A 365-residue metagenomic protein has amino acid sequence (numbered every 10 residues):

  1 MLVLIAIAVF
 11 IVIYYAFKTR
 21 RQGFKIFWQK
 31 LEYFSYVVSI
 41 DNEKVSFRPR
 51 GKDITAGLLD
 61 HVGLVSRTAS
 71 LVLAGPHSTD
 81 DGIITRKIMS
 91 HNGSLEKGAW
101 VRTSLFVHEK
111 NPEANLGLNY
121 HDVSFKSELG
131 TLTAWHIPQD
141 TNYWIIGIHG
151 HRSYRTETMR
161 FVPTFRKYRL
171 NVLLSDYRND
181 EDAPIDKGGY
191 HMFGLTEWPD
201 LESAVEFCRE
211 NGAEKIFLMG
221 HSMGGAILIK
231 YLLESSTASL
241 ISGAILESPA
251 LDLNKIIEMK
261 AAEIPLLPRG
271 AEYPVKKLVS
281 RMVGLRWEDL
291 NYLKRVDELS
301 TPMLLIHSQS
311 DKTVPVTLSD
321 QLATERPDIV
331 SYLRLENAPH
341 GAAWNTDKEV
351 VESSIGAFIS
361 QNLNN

Functional and structural regions predicted by a protein language model:
M1-N115: N-terminal targeting or regulatory segments adjacent to alpha/beta-hydrolase or S9 domains
E96-D140: N-terminal cap/lid segment of alpha/beta-hydrolase-fold proteins
F165-I185: Conserved alpha/beta-hydrolase
Y190-N211, F217: Alpha/beta-hydrolase active-site loop
K230-L285: Hydrolase active-site cap/lid region
E298-S300, L305-H307, D311: Short beta-strand/loop motif that positions the catalytic acidic residue of the alpha/beta-hydrolase fold
T301, P315-T324: Short alpha-helix in the alpha/beta-hydrolase fold that links the catalytic acid
A338-E349: Catalytic histidine-centered segment of alpha/beta-hydrolase-like enzymes
